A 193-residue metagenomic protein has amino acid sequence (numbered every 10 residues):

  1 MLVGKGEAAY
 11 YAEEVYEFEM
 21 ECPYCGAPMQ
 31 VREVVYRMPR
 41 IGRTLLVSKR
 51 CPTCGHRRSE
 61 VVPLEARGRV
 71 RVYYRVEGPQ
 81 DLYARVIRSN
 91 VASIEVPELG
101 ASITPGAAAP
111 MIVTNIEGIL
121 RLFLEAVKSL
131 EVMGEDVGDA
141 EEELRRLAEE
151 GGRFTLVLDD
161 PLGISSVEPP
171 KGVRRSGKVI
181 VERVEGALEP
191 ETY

Functional and structural regions predicted by a protein language model:
L2-A9, E14-Q30, R40, R50 (+2 more regions): Long C-terminal interaction/binding lobes of large macromolecular proteins
R32-V35, V61-L64: Short Cys/His-rich "knuckle" micro-motifs
L46, R57-V61: Structured interface patches
